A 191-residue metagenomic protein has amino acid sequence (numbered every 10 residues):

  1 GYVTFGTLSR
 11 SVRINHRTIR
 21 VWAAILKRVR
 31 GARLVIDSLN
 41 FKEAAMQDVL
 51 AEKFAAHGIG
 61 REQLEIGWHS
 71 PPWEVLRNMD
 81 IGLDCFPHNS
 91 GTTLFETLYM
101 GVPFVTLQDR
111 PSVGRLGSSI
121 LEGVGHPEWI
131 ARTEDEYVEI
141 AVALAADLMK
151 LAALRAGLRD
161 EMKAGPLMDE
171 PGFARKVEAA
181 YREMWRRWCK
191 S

Functional and structural regions predicted by a protein language model:
G1-S70: Conserved catalytic-core segment of nucleotide-activated headgroup transferases in glycan assembly
S9-S11, A24-K27, D37-L39, D48-E52 (+1 more regions): C-terminal amphipathic helix plus adjacent low-complexity, charged tail appended to glycosyltransferase catalytic
R17, V21, E136, K176: Charged catalytic carboxylate motif
L39, H69-P71, H88, D109-R110: An acidic- and aromatic-residue-enriched active-site/binding cleft used to recognize and process polar
A55, E122, R186: Short polybasic/polar patches that bind polyanions
R61, N78-I81, C85-E170: Catalytic binding pocket for nucleotide-activated donors in carbohydrate/polymer assembly enzymes
H69, E74-D80: Short alpha-helical donor nucleotide-sugar binding micro-motif in glycosyltransferases
